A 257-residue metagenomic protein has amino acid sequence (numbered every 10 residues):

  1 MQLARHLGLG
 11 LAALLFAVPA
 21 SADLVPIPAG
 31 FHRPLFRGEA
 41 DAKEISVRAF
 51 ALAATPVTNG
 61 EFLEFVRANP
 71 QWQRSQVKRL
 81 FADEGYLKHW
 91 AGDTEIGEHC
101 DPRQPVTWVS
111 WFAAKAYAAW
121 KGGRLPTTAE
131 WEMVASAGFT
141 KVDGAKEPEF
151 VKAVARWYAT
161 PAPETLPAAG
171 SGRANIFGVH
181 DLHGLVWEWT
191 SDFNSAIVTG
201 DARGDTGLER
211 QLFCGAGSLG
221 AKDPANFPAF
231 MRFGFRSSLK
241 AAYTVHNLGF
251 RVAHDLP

Functional and structural regions predicted by a protein language model:
M1-G8: Bacterial N-terminal signal peptides that target proteins for export
A17-P19: N-terminal signal peptide c-region/cleavage motif recognized by signal peptidases
A22, Q104-P105, V109-W111, G123 (+2 more regions): Disulfide-stabilized, aromatic/cysteine-rich ligand-recognition loop
L24-F31: Mature N-terminal segment immediately following signal peptide/propeptide cleavage in secreted/periplasmic
P34-A49, A225-R236: Short, polar loop/linker segments at the starts of domains and inter-domain junctions
P34-G38, F193-D201: Cytochrome P450 core scaffold surrounding the K-helix E-X-X-R motif and the conserved "meander" helix-loop region
S46-F150, H254-P257: Active-site microenvironments of metalloenzymes and redox enzymes
A155-H183: Short, well-ordered junction/capping motifs at the entry into regular secondary structure
